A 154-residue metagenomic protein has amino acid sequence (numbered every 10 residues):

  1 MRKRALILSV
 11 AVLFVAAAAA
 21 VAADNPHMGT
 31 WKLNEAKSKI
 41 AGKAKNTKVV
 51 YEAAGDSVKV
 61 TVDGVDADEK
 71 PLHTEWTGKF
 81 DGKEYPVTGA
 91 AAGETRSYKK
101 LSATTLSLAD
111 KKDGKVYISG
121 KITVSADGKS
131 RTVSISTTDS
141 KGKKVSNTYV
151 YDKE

Functional and structural regions predicted by a protein language model:
M1-A23: N-terminal export/membrane-targeting signals
V21-E154: Hydrophobic small-molecule pocket/channel-lining residues, especially in calycin-type beta-barrels
